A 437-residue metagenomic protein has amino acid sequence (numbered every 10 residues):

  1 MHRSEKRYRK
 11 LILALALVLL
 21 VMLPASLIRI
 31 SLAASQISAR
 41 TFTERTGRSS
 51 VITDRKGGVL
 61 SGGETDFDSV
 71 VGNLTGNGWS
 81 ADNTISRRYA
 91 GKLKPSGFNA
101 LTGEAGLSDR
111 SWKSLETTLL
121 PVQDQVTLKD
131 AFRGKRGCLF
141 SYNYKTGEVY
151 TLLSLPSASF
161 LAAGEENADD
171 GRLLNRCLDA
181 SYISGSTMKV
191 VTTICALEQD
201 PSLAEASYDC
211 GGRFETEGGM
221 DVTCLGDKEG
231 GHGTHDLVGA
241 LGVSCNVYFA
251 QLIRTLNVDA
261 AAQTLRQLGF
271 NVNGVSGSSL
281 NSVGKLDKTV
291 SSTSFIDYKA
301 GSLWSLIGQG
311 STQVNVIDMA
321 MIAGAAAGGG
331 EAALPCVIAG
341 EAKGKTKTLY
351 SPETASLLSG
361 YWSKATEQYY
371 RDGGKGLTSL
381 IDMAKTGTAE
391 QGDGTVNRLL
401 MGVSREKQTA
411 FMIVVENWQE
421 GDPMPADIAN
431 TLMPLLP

Functional and structural regions predicted by a protein language model:
M1-E165, R172, S186, A206 (+3 more regions): Periplasmic/cell-envelope proteins involved in peptidoglycan metabolism and beta-lactam response
K10-I12, L32, T192, T388 (+1 more regions): Sequence-pattern detector for short linear motifs and compositional/periodic biases rather than a specific fold
V59, K145-A180, I194-N417, G421: Beta-lactam-recognizing serine transpeptidase/beta-lactamase-like catalytic domain environment
